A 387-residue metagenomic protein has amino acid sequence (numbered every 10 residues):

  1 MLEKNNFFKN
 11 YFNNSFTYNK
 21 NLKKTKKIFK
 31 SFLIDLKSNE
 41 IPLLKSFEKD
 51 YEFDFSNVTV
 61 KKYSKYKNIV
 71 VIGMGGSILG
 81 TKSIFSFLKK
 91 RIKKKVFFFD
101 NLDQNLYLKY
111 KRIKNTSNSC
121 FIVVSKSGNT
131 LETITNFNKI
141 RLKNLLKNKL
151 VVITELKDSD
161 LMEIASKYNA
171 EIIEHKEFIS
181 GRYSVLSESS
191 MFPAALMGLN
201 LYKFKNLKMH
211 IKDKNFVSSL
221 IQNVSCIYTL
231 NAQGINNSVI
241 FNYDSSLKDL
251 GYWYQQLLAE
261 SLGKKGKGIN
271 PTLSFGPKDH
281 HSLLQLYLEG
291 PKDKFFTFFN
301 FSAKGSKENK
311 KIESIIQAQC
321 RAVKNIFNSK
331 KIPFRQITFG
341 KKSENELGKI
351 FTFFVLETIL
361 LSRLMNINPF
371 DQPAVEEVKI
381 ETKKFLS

Functional and structural regions predicted by a protein language model:
M1-V60, S314, A322: Extended, charge-enriched "interface" segments that sit outside catalytic cores
E48-S64, S219-L230: A short, well-structured juxtamembrane/interface segment
S64-N215, I380, K384: Glycine-rich phosphate-binding loops that contact phosphosugars or nucleotide phosphates
V71, F121-V123, V151-V152, I240 (+2 more regions): Structural beta-sheet core signal
I84-K95, L142-K143, L257-G268, I326-K330: Short helix-loop-beta junction
N148-T297, A374-S387: Active-site phosphate/pyrophosphate-binding segments
T272-N345: Helicase-primase coupling helices
G348-K349, L356-S387: Generic C-terminus detector
